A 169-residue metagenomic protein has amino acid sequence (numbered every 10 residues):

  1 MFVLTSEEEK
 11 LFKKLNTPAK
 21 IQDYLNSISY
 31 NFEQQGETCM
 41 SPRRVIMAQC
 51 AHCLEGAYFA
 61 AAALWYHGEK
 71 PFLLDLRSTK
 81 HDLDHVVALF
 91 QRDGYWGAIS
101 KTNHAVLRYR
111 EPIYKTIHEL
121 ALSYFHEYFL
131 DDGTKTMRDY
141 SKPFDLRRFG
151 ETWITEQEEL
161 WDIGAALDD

Functional and structural regions predicted by a protein language model:
M1-D169: A structural boundary/capping signal
